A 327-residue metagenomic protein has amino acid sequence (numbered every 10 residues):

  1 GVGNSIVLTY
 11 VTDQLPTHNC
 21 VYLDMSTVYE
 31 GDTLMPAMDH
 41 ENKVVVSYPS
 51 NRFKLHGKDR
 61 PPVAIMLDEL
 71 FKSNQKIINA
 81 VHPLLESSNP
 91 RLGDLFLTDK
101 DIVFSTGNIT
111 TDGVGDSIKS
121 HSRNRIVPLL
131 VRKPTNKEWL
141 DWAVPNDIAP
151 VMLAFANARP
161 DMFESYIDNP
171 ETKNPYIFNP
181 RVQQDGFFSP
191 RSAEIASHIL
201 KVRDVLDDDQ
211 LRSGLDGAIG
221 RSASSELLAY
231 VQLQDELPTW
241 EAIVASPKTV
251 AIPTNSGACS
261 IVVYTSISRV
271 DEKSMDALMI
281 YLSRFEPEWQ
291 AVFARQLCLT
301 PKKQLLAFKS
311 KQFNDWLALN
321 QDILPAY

Functional and structural regions predicted by a protein language model:
G1-I65, L70-Y327: C-terminal regulatory/interaction module of P-loop NTP-utilizing enzymes
